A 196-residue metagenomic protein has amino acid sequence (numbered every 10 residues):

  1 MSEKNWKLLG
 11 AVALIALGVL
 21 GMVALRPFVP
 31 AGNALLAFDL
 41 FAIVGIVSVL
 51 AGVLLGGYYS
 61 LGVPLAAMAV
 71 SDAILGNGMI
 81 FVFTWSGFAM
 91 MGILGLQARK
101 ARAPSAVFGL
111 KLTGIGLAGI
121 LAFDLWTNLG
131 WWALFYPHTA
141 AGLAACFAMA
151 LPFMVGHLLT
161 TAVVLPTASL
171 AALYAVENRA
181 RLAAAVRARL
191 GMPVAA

Functional and structural regions predicted by a protein language model:
M1-L54, Y59-G62: Hydrophobic transmembrane alpha-helices
S2-G10, L182, V186, A196: Membrane-cytosol interface segments of multi-pass membrane proteins, especially ER/Golgi lipid-handling enzymes
L8-L14, V63, F81-N128, S169: Short helix-perturbing small/polar motifs within transmembrane alpha-helices
G18, P64-G76, G95-A98, I120 (+1 more regions): Juxtamembrane/interfacial segments around transmembrane helices
M22-A42, L65-R99: Interfacial aromatic-anchored transmembrane helix boundaries in multi-pass membrane proteins
A24, A51-G56, L94-A103, L170-R179: Structural signal for the C-terminal ends of transmembrane alpha-helices and the immediately following loop
G56, L75, R99, L134-Y136: Short helix-capping/hinge motifs at transmembrane helix termini and TM-loop junctions
A106-G191: Membrane-embedded alpha-helical hairpins and interfacial helices in multi-pass inner-membrane proteins
